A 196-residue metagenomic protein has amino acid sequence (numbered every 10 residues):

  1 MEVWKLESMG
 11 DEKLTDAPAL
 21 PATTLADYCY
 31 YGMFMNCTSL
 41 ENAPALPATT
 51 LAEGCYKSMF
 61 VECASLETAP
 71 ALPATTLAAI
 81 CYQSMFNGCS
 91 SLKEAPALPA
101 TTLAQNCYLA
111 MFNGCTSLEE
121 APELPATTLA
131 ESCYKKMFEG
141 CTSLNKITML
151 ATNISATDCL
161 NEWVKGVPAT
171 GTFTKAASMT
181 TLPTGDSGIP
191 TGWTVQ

Functional and structural regions predicted by a protein language model:
M1-Q196: Solvent-exposed loop and capping/linker segments of extracellular ligand-binding repeat ectodomains
